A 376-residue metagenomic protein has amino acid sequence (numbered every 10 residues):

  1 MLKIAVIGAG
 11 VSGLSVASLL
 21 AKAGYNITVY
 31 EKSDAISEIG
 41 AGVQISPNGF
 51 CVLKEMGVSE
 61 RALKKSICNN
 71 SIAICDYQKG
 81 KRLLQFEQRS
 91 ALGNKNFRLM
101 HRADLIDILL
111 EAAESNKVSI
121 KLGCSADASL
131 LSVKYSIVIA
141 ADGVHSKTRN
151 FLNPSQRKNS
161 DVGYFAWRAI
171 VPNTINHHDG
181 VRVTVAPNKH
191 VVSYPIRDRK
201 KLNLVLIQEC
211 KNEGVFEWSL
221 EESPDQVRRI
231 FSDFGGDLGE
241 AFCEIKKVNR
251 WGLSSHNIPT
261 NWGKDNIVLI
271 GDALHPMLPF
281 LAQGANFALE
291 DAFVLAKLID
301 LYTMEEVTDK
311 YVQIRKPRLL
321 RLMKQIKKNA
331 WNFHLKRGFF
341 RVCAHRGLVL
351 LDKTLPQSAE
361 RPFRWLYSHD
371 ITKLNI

Functional and structural regions predicted by a protein language model:
L2-I4, A21, S46-I170, K211-I230 (+1 more regions): Conserved N-terminal helical subregion
L2-K3, G263-K264, K297-I376: Helical substrate-recognition/capping region of FAD-dependent monooxygenase/halogenase enzymes
I4-V6, I27: Conserved hydrophobic helix-helix packing surfaces used for dimerization/oligomerization
A9-K22, Y30, I139-A140, W167 (+2 more regions): Conserved mid-domain beta->alpha element of the FAD-binding
S12, A35, H145: Conserved Rossmann-like nucleotide-cofactor binding loop
A21-G40: Glycine-rich FAD pyrophosphate-binding loop
V181-G214, L220, P224, F231: Active-site substrate-recognition segment that forms the wall of the catalytic cavity or substrate channel
E217-N249, P317: Flavin-binding catalytic cores
